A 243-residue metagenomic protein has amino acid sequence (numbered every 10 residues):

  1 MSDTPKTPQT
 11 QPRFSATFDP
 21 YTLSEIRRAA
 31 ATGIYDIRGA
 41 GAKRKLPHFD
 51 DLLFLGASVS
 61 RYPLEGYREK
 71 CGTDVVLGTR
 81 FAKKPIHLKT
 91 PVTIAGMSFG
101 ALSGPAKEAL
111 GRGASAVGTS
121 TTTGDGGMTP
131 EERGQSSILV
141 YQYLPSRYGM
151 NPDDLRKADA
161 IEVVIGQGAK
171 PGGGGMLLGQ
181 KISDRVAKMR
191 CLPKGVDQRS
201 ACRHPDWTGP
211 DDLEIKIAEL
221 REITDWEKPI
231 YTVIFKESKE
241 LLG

Functional and structural regions predicted by a protein language model:
M1-V92, G96-S115, T119-S120, G127-M128 (+3 more regions): Conserved, well-structured core domains of diverse proteins
R112, R133-Q135, R147-G243: Alpha/beta enzyme core
T121-G124, Y141, V163, T232: General beta-strand structural signal in soluble alpha/beta enzymes
S137-Y143: Charged, often glycine-rich, active-site loop that binds/positions anionic groups
